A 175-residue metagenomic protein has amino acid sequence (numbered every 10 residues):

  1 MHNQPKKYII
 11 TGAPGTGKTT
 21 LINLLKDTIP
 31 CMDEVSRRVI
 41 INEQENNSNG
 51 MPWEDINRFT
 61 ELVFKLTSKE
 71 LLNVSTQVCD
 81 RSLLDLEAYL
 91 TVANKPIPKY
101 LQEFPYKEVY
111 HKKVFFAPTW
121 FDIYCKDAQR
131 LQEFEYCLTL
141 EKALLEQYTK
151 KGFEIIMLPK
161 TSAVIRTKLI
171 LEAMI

Functional and structural regions predicted by a protein language model:
M1-P5: Phosphate-binding P-loop
I10: Hydrophobic anchor at the beta1->P-loop junction of P-loop NTPases
G15: Walker A (P-loop) phosphate-binding loop of P-loop NTPases
K18: Conserved lysine of the Walker
D27-L66: Conserved substrate/cofactor phosphate-moiety recognition/catalytic segment in nucleotide-dependent phosphotransferases
T60-V109, Y124: Glycine-rich phosphate-binding loop used to anchor ATP phosphates in small-molecule kinases, encompassing both
N94-T161: A glycine- and Lys/Arg-enriched "phosphate-lid" helix/loop adjacent to the NTP-binding pocket of small-molecule kinases
